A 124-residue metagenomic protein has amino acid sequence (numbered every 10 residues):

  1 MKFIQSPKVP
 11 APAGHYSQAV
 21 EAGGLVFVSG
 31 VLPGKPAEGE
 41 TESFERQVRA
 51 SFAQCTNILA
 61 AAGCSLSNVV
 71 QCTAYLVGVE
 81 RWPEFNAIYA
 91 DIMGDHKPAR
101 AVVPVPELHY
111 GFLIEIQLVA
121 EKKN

Functional and structural regions predicted by a protein language model:
M1-N124: Short, polar/acidic, helix-capping and beta-turn segments at strand->helix junctions that line the mouths
